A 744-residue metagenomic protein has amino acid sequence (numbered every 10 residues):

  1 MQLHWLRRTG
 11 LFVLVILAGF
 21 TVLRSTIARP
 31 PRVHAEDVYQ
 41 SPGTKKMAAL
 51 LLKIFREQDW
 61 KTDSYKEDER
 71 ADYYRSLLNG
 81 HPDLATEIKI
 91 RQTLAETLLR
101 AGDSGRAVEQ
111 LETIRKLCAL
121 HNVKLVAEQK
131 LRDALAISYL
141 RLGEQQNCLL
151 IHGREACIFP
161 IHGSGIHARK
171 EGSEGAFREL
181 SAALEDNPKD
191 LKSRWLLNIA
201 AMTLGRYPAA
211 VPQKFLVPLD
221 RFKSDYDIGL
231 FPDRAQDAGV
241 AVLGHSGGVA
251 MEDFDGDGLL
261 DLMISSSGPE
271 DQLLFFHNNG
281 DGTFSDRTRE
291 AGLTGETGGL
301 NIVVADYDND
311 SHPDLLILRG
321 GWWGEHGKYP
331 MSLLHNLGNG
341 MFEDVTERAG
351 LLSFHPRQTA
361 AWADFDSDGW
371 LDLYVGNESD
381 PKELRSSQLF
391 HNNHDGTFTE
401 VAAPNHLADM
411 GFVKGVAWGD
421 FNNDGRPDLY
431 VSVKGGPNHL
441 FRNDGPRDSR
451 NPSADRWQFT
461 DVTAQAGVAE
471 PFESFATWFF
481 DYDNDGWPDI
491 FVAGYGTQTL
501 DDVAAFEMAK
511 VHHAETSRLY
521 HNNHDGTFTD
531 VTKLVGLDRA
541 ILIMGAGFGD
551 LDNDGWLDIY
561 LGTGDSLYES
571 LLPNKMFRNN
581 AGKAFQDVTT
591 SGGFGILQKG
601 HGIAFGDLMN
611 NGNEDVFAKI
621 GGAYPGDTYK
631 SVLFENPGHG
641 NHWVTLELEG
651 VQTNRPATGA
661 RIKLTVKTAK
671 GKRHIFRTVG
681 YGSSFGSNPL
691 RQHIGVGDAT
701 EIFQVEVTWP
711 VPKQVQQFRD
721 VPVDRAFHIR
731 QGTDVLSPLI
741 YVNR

Functional and structural regions predicted by a protein language model:
E36-D59, L84-E96, V126-H162, K192-N198: Amphipathic alpha-helical repeat scaffolds of TPR domains
D59-S76, G102-K116, R169-F177, D225: Helix-turn-helix repeat elements of alpha-solenoid scaffolds
T113-Q129, I137-A182, R206-D227, K510: Short coil/linker segments at helix-helix boundaries
Q145-A168, L318-K328, G376-L384, A493-H512 (+2 more regions): Short, conserved, GDST-rich strand-edge loop motifs in beta-rich repeat architectures
A209-G244, F276-T297, L334-H355, S386 (+8 more regions): Blade-edge motifs of beta-propeller repeat domains
S246-G256, H277, E290, G299-N309 (+12 more regions): Beta-propeller blade termini
V249, L259-S266, L315-R319, L373-E378 (+7 more regions): Hydrophobic beta-strand segments that make up the repeating blades of beta-propeller and related beta-repeat
A584-Q586, T590-K599, A604, L608-R744: Gly/Ser/Thr/Pro-enriched helix-cap/hinge segments flanking short amphipathic alpha-helices
